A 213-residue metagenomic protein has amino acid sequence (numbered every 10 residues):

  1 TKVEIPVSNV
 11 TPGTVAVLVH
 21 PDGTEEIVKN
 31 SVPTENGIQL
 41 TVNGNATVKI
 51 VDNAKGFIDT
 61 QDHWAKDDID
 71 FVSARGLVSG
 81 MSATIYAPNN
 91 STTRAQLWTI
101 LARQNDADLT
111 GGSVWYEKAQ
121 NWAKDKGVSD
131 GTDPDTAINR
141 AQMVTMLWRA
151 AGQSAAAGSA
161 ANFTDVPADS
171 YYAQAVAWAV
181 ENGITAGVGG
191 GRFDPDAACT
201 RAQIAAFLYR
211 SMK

Functional and structural regions predicted by a protein language model:
T1-V15, H20-D22: Proteolytic processing hotspots in large secreted/extracellular or virion-associated proteins and select intracellular
K2-V7, G37-N43: Exposed aromatic-hydrophobic patches
P21, T34-G37: PLP-dependent class I/II
T24-V32, T41-D67, A74, S79-A141 (+3 more regions): Feature responds to low-complexity, polar/acidic, surface-exposed segments characteristic of secreted/exported proteins
W98, I204-A205: Short, structured motif recognition centered on aromatic/hydrophobic residues
C199-Q203: Acidic helix/loop microenvironments that form the catalytic cleft of cell-wall polysaccharide enzymes
